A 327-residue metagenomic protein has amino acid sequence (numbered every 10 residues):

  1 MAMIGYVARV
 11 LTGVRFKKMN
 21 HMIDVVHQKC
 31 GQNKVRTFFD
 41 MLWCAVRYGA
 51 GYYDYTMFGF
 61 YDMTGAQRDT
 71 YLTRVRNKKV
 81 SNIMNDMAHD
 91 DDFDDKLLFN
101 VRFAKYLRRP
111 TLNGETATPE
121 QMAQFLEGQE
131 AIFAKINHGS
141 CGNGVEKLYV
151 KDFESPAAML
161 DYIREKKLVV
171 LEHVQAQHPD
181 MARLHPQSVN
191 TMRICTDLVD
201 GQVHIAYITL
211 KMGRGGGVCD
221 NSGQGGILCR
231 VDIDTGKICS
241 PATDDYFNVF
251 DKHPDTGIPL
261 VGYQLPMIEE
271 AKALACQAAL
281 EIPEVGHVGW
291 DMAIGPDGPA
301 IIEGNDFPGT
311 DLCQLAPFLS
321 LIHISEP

Functional and structural regions predicted by a protein language model:
I4-Q124, S140: Conserved N-proximal alpha/beta basic substrate-recognition cap immediately N-terminal to, or forming the N-lobe
I83-G201: Active-site nucleotide/adenylate-binding loops and adjacent lid/helix of ATP-dependent enzymes
V150, L198-Q202, I233-T235, G295-G298: Short acidic-glycine loop/turn motifs at beta-strand connectors
V174-Q175, P179-H185, K211-G295: A long amphipathic alpha-helix within ATP-dependent nucleotide-binding catalytic cores
L184, N190-D197, V203-K211, C219-N221 (+2 more regions): Beta-strand scaffold of nucleotide-dependent catalytic cores
G217-D220, T310-S320: A short, polar/charged loop-to-alpha-helix boundary motif
M292, G298-L312: A short beta-strand motif that forms the metal-chelation/ATP-contact edge of phosphoryl-transfer active sites
S320-P327: Residue-level detector of conserved catalytic or cofactor/ligand-binding positions in enzyme active sites
